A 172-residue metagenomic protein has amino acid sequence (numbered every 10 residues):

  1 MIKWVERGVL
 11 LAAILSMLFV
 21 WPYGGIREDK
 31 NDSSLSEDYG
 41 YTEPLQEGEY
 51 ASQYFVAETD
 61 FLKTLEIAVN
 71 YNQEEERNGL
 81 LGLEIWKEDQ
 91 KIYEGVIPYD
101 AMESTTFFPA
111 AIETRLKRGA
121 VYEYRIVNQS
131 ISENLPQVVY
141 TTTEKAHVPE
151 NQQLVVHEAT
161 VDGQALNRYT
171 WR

Functional and structural regions predicted by a protein language model:
I2-K87, M102-T106, E113-V121, V127-R172: Beta-sheet-rich sandwich/jelly-roll-like modules and their strand-loop junctions
D89-V96: Surface-exposed loop/edge segments in extracytoplasmic proteins
Y99: Conserved acidic, small-residue-rich alpha-beta core segments centered on
